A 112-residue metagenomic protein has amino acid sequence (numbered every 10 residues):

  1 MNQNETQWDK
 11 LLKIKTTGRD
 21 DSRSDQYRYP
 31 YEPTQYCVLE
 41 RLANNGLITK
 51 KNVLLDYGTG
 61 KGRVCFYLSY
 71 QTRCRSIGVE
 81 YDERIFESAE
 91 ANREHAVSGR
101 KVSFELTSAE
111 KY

Functional and structural regions predicted by a protein language model:
M1-T49: S-adenosyl-L-methionine
K51-G60: Conserved class I S-adenosyl-L-methionine
G62-F66: Glycine-rich SAM-binding Motif I of class I
C74-V79: Short beta-strand element of Class I
D82: Conserved SAM/SAH-binding beta-strand->alpha-helix loop
A89-E90: Conserved SAM-binding loop
S98-S108: Conserved SAM-binding strand-loop segment of SAM-dependent methyltransferases
E110-Y112: Short loop/turn elements that flank and shape the SAM/SAH-binding pocket of Class I
